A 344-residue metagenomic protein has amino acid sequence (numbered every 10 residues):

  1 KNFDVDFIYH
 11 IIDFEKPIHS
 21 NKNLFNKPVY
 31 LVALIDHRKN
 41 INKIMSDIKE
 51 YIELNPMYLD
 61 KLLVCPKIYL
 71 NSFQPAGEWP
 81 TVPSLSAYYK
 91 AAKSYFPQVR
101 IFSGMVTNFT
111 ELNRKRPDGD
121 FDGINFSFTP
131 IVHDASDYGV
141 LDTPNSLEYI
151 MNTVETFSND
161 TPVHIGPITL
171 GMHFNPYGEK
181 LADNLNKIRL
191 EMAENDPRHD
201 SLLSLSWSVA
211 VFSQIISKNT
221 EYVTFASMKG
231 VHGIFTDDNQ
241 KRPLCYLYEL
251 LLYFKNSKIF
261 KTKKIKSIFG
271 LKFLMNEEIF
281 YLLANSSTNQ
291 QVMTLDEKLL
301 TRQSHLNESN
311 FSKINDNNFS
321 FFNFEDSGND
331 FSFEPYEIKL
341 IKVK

Functional and structural regions predicted by a protein language model:
K1-V32, Y51-L59: Catalytic domains of carbohydrate-active enzymes, especially glycoside hydrolases
V5-H10, K27-A33, D60-V64, I101-M105 (+3 more regions): Hydrophobic faces of well-ordered beta-strands that scaffold small-molecule active sites in alpha/beta enzyme cores
S20, I41-I48, F109-G119: Distinct, well-ordered alpha-helical segments
I35, P75-S201: Noncatalytic carbohydrate-binding groove/subsite architecture in carbohydrate-active enzymes
H164-Y246, K263-K264, F269: Aromatic/acidic polysaccharide-binding cleft in carbohydrate-active enzymes
I265-E297, E308: Carbohydrate-binding surface patches
K298-S309, F333-I338: Tight coil/turn sites that cap or link beta-strands
N317-K344: C-terminal beta-strand-rich structural cap/linker in extracellular carbohydrate-active enzymes
